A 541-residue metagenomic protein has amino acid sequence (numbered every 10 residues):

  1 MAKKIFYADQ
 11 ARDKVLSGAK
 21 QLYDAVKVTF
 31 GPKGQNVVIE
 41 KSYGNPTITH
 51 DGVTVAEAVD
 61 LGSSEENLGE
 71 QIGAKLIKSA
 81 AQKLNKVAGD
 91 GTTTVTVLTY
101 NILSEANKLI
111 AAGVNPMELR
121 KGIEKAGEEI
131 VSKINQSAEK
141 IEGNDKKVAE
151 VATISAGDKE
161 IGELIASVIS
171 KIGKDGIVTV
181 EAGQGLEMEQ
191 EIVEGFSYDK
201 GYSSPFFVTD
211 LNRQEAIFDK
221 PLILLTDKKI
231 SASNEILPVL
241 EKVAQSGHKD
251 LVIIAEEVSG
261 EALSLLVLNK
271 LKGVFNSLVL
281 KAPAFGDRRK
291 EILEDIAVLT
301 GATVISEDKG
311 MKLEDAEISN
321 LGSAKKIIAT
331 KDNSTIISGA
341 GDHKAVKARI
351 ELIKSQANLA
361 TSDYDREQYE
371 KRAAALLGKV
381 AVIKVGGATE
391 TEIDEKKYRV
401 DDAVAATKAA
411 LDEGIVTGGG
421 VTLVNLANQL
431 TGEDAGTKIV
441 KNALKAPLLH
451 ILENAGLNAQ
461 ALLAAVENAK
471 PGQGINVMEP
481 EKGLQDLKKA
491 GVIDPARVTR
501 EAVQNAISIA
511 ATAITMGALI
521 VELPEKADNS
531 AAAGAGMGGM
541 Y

Functional and structural regions predicted by a protein language model:
M1-Y43: N-terminal, positively charged regions that mediate nucleic acid binding
V15, G31, G89, G113 (+8 more regions): Residue-level signature of catalytic and energy-coupling elements of molecular machines, predominantly ATP/GTP-dependent
V15-D24, E66-V87, A244-Q245, K371 (+3 more regions): Short, hydrophobic/aliphatic alpha-helical segments
K27-A80, E187-T209: Translation machinery proteins
P46, L98-L103, E129-V131, N135 (+3 more regions): Core structural elements
L61, V131-E413, T417, P524-Y541: Long, structured protein-protein interaction/assembly regions in large complexes
E70-Q71, I383-Y541: Extended, low-charge hydrophobic alpha-helical regions
L109-I154, I217-K220, E314-G339, T422 (+2 more regions): A structural-propensity feature for long, helix-poor, extended segments
